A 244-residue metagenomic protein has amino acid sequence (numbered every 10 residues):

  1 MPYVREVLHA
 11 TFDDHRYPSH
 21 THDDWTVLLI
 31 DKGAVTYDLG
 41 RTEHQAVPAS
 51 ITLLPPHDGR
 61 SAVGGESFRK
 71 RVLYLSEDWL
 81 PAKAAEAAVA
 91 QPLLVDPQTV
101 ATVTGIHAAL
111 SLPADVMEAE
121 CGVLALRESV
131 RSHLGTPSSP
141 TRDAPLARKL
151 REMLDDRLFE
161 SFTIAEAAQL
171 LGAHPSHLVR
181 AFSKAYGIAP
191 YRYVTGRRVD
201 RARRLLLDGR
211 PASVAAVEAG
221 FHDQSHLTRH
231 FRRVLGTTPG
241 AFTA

Functional and structural regions predicted by a protein language model:
M1-V89: N-terminal regulatory/effector-sensing and dimerization cores that precede helix-turn-helix DNA-binding domains
D23, D143, A147, T195: Short, conserved glycine- and acidic-residue-centered signature motifs in active-site or ligand-binding loops
K83-S139: Amphipathic alpha-helical segments enriched in hydrophobic/aromatic residues interleaved with Lys/Arg
Q98-L112, L146-R157, R201, L205-G209: Solvent-exposed, amphipathic alpha-helical segments
E118-C121, A125, P145, K149 (+1 more regions): Amphipathic alpha-helical interaction segments
G135-R142, M153, Q169-G172: Polybasic "coupling" helices that flank or enter modular domains
E152-D156, E160-E166, A173, K184-T228 (+2 more regions): Terminal helix-turn-helix DNA-binding modules in bacterial transcription factors
